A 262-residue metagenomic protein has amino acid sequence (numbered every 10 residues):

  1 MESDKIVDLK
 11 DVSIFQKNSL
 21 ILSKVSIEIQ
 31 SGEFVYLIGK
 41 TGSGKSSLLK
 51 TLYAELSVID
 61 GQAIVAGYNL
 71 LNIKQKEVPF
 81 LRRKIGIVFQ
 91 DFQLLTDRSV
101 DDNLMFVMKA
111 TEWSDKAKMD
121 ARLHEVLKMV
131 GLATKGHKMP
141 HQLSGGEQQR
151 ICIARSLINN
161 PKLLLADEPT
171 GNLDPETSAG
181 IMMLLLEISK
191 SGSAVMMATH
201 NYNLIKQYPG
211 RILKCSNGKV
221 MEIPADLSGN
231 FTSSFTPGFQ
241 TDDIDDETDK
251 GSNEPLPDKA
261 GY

Functional and structural regions predicted by a protein language model:
Y53: Helix-to-loop junction immediately C-terminal to a conserved catalytic motif
G61-N69: Conserved ABC transporter NBD signature motif
L70-G86, I188-K190: ABC ATPase NBD coupling module
R98-F106: Short coil-to-helix segment of the ABC ATPase nucleotide-binding domain corresponding to the Q-loop/switch region
M139-L143, E147: Conserved ABC ATPase signature
I158-K162: A short, proline-enriched helix->beta-strand linker immediately N-terminal to the Walker B motif in ABC-type P-loop
L164-D167: Catalytic Walker B motif of ABC-type/P-loop ATPase nucleotide-binding domains
